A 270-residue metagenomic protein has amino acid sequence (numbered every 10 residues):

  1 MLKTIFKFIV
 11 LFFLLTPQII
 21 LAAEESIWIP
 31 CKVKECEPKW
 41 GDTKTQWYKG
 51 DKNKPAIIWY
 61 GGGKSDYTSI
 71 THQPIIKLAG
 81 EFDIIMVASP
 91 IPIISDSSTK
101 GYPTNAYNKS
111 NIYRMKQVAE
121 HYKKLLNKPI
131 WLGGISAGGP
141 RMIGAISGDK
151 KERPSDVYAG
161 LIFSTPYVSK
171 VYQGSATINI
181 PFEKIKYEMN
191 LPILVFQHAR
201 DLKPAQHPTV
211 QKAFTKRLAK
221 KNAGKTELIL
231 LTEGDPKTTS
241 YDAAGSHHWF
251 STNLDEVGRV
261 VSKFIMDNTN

Functional and structural regions predicted by a protein language model:
T16-A22: Sec/Tat signal peptide C-region and signal peptidase I cleavage site
A22-D51: N-terminal cap/lid segment of alpha/beta-hydrolase-fold proteins
G50-A79: Short, surface-exposed "cap/lid" segments of acyl-processing enzymes
A79-S98: Conserved alpha/beta-hydrolase
Y102-L125: Alpha/beta-hydrolase active-site loop
H121, N127-E188: Primarily recognizes the serine-hydrolase "nucleophile elbow" in alpha/beta-hydrolase and SGNH/GDSL folds
T165-E227: The feature captures the conserved acid-bearing segment of alpha/beta-hydrolase catalytic domains
A223-N270: C-terminal catalytic histidine-bearing segment of alpha/beta-hydrolase fold enzymes
